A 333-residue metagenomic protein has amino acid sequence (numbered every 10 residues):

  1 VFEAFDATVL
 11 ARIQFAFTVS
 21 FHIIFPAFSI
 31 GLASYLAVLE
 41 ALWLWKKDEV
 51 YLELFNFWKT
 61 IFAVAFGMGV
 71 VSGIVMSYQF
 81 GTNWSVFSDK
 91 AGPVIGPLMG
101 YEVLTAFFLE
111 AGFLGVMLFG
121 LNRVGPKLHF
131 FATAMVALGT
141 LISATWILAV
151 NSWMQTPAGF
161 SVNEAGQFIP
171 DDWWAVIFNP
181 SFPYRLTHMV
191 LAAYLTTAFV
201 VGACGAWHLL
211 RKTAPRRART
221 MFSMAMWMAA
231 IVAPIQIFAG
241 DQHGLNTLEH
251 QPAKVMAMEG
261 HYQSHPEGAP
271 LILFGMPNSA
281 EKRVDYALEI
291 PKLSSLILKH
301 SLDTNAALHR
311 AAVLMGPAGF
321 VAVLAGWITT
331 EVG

Functional and structural regions predicted by a protein language model:
V1-G333: Polytopic transmembrane helical bundles with strong interfacial aromatic enrichment
